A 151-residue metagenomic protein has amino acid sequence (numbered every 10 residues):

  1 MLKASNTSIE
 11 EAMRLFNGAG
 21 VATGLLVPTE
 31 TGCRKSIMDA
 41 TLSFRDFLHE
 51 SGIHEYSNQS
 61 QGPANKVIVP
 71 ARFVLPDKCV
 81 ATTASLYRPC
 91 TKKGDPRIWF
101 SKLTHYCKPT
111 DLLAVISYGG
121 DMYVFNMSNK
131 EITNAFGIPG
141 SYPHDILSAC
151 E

Functional and structural regions predicted by a protein language model:
M1-E151: Intrinsically disordered, charged low-complexity linkers and terminal tails that flank or connect structured domains
